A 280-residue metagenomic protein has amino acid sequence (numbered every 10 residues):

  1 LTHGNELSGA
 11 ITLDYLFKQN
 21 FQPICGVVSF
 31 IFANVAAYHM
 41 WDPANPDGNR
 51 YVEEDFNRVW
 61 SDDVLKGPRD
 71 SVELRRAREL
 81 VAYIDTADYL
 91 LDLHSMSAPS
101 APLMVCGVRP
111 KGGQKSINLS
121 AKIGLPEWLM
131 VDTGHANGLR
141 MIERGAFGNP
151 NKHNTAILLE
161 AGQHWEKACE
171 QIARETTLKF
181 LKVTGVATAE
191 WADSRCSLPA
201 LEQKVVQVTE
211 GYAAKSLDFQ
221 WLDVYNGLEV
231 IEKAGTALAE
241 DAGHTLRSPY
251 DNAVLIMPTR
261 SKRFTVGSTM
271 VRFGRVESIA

Functional and structural regions predicted by a protein language model:
T2-A280: Structured catalytic-domain cores with a bias toward divalent-metal coordination
